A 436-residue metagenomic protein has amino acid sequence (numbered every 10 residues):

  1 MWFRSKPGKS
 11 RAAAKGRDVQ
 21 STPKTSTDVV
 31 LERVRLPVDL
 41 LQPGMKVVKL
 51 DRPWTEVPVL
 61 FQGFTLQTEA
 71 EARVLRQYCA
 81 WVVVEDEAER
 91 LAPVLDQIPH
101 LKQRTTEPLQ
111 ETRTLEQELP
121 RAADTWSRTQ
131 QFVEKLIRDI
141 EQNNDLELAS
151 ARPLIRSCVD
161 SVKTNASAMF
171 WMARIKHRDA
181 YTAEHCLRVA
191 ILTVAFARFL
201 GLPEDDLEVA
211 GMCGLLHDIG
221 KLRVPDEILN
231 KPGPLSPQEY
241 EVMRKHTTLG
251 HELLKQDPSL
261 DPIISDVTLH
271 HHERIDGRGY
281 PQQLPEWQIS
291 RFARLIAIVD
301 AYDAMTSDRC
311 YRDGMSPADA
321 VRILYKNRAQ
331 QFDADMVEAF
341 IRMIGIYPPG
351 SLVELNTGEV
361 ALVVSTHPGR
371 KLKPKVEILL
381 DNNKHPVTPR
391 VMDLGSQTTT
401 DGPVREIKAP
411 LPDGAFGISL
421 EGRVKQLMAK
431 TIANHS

Functional and structural regions predicted by a protein language model:
M1-L146, T400-S436: Membrane-cytosol interface segments
K24, L119-S436: Histidine- and acidic-residue-rich, metal-dependent catalytic cores
